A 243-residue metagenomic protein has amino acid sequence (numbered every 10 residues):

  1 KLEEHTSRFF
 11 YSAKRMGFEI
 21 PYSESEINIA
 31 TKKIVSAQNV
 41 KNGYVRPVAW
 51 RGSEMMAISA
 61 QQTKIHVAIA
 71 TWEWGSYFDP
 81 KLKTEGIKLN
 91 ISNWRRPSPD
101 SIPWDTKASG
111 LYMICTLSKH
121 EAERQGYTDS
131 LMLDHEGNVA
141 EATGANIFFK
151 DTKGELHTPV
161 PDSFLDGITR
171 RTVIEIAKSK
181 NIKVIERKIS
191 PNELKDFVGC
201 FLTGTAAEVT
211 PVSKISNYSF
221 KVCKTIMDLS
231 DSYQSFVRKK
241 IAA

Functional and structural regions predicted by a protein language model:
K1-Y22, E26-K33, M56-A243: Helix-start/capping segments and mature chain N-termini
S36-V40: Non-catalytic accessory segments adjacent to catalytic cores
K41-G43, T128: Short acidic/polar active-site loop segments enriched in Thr and Asp
W50-M55: Short, internal active-site loops enriched in acidic
